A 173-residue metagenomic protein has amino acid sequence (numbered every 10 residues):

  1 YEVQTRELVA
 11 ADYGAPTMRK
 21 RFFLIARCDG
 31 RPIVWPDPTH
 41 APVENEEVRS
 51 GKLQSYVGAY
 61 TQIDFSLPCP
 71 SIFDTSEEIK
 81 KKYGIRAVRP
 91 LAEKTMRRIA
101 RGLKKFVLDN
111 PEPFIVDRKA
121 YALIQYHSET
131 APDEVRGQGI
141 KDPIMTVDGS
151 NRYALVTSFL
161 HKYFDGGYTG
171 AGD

Functional and structural regions predicted by a protein language model:
Y1-N151, T157-D173: Class I S-adenosyl-L-methionine
